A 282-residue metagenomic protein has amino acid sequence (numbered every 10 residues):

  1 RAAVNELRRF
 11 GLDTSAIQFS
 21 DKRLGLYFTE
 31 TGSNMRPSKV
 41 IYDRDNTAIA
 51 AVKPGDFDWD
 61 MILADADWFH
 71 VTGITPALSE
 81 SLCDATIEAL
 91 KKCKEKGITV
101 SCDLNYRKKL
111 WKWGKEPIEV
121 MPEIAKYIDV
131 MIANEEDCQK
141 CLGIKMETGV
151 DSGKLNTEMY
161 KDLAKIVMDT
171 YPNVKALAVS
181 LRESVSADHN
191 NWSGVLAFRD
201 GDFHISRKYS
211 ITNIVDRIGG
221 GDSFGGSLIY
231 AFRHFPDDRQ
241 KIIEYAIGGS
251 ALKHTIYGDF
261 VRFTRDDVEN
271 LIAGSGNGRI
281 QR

Functional and structural regions predicted by a protein language model:
R1-I74, V268-R282: Conserved N-terminal subdomain of the carbohydrate kinase-like
T14, V100-S101, I132: Hydrophobic beta-strand scaffold residues
D45, I74, N105-K109, E136 (+1 more regions): Active-site beta-loop-alpha junctions enriched in small/polar residues
D56, C83-E88, G114-P122: Charged helix-capping and loop-helix junction motifs
K94-T99, Y171-K175: A short helix->loop->beta-strand "cap" motif at the edges of active sites that frequently abuts
K96-L104, L110: Short beta-strand/loop segments at the ligand-binding rim of alpha/beta enzyme cores
L110-D200: Conserved phosphate/ATP/ADP-binding segment of small-molecule kinases
H204-S275, R282: Conserved post-catalytic alpha-helical subdomain immediately downstream of the catalytic base and nucleotide-binding
